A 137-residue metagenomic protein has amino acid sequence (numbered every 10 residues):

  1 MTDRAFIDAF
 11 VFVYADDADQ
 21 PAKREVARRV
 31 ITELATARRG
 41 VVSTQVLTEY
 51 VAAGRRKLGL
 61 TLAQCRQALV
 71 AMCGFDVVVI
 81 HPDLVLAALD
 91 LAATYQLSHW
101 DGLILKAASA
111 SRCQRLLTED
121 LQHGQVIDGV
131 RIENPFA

Functional and structural regions predicted by a protein language model:
M1-V42, K57-Q64, F136-A137: Short, well-structured N-terminal submotif of metal-dependent ribonuclease cores
T2, L105-A137: Acidic, PIN/NYN-like endoribonuclease modules and their adjacent C-terminal/linker elements
F10-V11, R29, Q45, V51 (+2 more regions): Active-site phosphate/pyrophosphate-handling residues
V13-A15, E33-A37, A53-K57, M72-D76 (+1 more regions): Alpha-helix C-capping/helix-to-loop hinge sites
G40-Q45, T118: Substrate-recognition element of Asp-dependent hydrolases with the DxDx(T/V) motif
V41, V78, E133: General small-molecule cofactor/ligand-binding pocket signal
T44-T48, R66, V70-T94: Acidic catalytic patch
